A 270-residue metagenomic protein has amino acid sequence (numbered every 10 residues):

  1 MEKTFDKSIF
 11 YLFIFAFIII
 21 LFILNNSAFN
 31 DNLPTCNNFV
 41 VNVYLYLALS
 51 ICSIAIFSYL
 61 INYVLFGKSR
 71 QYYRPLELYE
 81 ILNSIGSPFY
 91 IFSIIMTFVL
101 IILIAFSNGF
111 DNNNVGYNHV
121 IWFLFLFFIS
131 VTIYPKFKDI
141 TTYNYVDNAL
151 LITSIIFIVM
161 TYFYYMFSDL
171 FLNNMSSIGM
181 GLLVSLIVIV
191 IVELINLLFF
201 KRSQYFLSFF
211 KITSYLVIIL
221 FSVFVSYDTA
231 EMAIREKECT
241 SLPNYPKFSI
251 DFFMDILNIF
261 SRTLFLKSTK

Functional and structural regions predicted by a protein language model:
M1-K270: A hydrophobic alpha-helical transmembrane-helix feature that marks the membrane cores and membrane-interface segments
